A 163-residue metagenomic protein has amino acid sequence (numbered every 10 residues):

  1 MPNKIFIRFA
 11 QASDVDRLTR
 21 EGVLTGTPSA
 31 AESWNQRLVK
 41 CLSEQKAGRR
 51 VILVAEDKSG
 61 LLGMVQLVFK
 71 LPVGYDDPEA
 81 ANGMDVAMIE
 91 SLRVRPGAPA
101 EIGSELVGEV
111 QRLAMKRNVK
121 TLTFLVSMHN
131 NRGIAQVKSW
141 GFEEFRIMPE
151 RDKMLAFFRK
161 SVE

Functional and structural regions predicted by a protein language model:
K4-R20: A short beta-loop-alpha structural element at the N-terminal edge of CoA-dependent acyl/N-acetyltransferase catalytic
S29-V54: Active-site rim helix/loop that mediates acceptor-substrate recognition in acyltransferases
V54, G60-L71, M88, R93: Conserved beta-strand in the GNAT
V86, K120, S139-W140, R146-E163: C-terminal "cap" of GNAT-fold acetyltransferases
M88-E101, V126-S127: A short, internal acetyl-CoA/4′-phosphopantetheine-binding micro-motif in the GNAT/acyltransferase core
P99-R112, A135, S139: Conserved acetyl-CoA-binding loop-helix of GNAT-fold acetyltransferases
A114-V126: Conserved GNAT acetyl-CoA-binding A-motif
F124-I134, E150-D152: Conserved beta-strand-loop-alpha-helix junction that forms the acyl-donor binding cleft
